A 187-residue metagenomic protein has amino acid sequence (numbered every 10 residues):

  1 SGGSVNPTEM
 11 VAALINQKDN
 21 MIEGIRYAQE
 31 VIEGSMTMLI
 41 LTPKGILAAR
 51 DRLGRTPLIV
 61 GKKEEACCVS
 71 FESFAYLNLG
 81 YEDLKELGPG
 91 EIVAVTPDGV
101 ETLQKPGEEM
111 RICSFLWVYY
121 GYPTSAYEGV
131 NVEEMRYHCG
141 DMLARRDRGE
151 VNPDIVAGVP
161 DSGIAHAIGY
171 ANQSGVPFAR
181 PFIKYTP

Functional and structural regions predicted by a protein language model:
S1-P89, A94-I155, V159: Conserved short alpha-helical segments that host acidic/polar catalytic motifs at enzyme active sites
D161, G169: Active-site diphosphate/adenylate-binding microenvironment
I164: Nucleotide/phosphate-binding catalytic cleft detector across ATP-hydrolyzing and phosphate-transferring enzymes
N172: Anion (oxyanion) recognition and catalysis
G175-P187: Short, glycine/charge-rich flexible loops or terminal/linker lids adjacent to PRPP-binding catalytic cores
